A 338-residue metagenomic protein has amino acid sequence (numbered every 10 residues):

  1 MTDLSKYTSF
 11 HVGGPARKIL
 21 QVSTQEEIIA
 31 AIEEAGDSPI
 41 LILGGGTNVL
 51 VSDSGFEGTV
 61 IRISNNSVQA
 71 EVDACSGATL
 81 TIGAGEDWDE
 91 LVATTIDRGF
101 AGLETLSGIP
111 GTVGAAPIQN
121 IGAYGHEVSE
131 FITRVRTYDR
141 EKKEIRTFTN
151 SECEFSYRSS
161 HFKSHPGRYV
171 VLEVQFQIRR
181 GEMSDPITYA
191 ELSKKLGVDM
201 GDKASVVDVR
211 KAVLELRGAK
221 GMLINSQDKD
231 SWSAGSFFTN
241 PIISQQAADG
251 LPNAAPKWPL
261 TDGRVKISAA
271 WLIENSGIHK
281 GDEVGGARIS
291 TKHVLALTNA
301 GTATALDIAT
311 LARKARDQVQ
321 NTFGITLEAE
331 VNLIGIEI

Functional and structural regions predicted by a protein language model:
M1-K142, R146: Anion-binding (especially nucleotide phosphate/pyrophosphate-binding) glycine-rich loop and adjoining beta-alpha core
S5-V12, V49, I145-L306, T322-I338: Phosphate/pyrophosphate- and phosphate-bearing ligand-binding catalytic cores of soluble enzymes
